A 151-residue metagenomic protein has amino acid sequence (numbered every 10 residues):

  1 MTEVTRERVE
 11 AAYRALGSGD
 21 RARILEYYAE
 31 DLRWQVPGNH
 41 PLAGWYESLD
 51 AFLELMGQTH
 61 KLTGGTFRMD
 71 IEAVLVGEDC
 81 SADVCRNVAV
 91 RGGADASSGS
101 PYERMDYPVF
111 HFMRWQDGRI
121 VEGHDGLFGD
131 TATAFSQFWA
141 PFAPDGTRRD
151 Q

Functional and structural regions predicted by a protein language model:
M1-E30, P141-Q151: Short, low-complexity N-terminal intrinsically disordered segments enriched in polar/charged residues
M1-T2, P41, W45, Y102: Alpha-helix initiation/capping motif
V4, L53, G57-Q151: A beta-strand edge to alpha-helix "cap/lid" segment located at domain peripheries
R6, E10, R21-L25, L49-L53 (+2 more regions): Generic alpha-helical hydrophobic packing signal
R8, L42-A43, A96-S98: Short, contiguous strand/loop micro-motifs
A22-L25, A29-E78: A solvent-exposed, acidic/Ser-Thr-rich amphipathic alpha-helical stretch
